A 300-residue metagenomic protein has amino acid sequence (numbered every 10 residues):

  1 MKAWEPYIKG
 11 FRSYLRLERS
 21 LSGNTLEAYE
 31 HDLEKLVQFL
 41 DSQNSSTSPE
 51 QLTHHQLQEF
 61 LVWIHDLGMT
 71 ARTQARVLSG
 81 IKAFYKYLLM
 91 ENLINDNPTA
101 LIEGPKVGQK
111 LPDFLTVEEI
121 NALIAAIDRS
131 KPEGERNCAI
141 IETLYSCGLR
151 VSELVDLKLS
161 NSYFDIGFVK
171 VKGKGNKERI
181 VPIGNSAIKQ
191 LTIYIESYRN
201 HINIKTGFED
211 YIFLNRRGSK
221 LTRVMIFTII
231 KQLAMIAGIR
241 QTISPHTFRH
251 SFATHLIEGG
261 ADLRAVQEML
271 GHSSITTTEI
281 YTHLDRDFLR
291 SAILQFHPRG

Functional and structural regions predicted by a protein language model:
M1-G300: Conserved catalytic core of the tyrosine transesterase superfamily
